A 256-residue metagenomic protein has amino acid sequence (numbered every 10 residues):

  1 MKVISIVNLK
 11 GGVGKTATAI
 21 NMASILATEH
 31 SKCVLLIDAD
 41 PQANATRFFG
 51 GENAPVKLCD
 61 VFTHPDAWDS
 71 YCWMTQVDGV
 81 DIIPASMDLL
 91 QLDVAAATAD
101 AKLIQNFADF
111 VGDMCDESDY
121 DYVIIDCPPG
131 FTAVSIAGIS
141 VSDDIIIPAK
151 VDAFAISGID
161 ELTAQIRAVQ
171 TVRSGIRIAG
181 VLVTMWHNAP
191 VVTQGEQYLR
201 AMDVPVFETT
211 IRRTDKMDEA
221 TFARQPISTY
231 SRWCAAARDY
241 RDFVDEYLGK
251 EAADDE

Functional and structural regions predicted by a protein language model:
M1-E256: P-loop NTP-binding core
